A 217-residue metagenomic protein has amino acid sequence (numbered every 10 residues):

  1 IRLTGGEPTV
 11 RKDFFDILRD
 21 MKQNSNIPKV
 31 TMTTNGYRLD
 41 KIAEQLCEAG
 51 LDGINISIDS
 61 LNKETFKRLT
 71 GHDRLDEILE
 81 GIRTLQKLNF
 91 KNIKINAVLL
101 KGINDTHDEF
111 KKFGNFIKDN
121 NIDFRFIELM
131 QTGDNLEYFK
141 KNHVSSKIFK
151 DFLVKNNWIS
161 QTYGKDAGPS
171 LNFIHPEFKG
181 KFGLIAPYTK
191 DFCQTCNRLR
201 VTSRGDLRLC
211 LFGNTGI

Functional and structural regions predicted by a protein language model:
I1-L3, E7, R11-R125: Radical SAM/AdoMet-radical enzyme domain recognition
I17, D40, L69, I93-N96 (+8 more regions): Generic signature of intrinsically disordered, low-complexity segments enriched in small/polar residues
D123-I127, L207-R208: Short, compositionally biased low-complexity segments
T132-I217: Accessory C-terminal segments flanking Radical SAM cores
